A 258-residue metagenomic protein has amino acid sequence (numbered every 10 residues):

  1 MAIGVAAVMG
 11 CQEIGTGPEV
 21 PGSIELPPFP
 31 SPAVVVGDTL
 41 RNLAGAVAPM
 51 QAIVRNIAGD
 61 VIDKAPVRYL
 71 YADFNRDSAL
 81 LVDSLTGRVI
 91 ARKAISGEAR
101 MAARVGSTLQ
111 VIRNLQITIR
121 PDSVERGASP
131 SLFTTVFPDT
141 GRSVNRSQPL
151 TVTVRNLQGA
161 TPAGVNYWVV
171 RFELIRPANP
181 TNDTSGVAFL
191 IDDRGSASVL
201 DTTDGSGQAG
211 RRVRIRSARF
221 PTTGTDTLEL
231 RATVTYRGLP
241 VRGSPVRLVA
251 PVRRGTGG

Functional and structural regions predicted by a protein language model:
A7-G10: C-terminal motif of bacterial Sec signal peptides marking the signal peptidase cleavage site
Q12-I57, L81-T86, S96-E98, R104-N166 (+2 more regions): Short S/T/G/P-enriched beta-strand
V61-R76, W168-P177: Change to "...patches in solvent-exposed regions of secreted, membrane-anchored, or virion-exposed structural
D83-V89, I95-G97, T203-A209: Glycine-centered loop-to-beta-strand initiation motif
A197-T203: Beta-strand-rich interaction surfaces with strong enrichment in secreted/lumenal proteins
A209-S217: Short, solvent-exposed, Trp/other aromatic-anchored flexible loops in extracytoplasmic proteins
